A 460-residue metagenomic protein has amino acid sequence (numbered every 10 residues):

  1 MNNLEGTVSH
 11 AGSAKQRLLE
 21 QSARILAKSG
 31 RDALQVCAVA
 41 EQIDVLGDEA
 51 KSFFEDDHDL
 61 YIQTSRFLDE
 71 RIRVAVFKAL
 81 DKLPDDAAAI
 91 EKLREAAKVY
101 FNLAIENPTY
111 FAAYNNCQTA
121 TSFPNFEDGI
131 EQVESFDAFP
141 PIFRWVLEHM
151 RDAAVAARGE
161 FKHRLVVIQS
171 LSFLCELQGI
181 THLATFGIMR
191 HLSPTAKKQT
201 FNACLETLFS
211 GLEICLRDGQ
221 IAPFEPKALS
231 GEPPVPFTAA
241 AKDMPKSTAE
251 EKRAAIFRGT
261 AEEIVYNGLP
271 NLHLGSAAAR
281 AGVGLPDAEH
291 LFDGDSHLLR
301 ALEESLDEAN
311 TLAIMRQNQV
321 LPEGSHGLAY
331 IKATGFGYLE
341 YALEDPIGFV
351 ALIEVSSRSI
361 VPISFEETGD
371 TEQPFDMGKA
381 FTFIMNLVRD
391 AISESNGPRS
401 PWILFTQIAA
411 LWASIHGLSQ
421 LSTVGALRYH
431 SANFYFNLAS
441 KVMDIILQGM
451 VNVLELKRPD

Functional and structural regions predicted by a protein language model:
M1-E5, R144-D152, A156, G179-D243 (+2 more regions): C-terminal peripheral helix-coil segments that are non-catalytic and often amphipathic
E5-A14, D243-K252: Short, Lys/Arg-enriched anionic-surface-contact patches
T7, R66-L93, G129-I130, D152 (+3 more regions): Amphipathic alpha-helical linker/stalk segments
A14-S22, V39, T64-L68, I72 (+6 more regions): Generic hydrophobic, amphipathic alpha-helix propensity
R17, I25-D59, Q63, A255 (+2 more regions): Helix-turn-helix
F77-Y110, S170-F173, M315-I347, L411: Hydrophobic alpha-helical connector segments
E106-I130, H182-R190, E344-E367, Q420-R428: Amphipathic alpha-helical segments used for helix-helix packing
T121-A156, V167-L171, Q199-E206, S359-E394 (+2 more regions): Amphipathic alpha-helical packing segments from all-alpha helical-bundle domains
